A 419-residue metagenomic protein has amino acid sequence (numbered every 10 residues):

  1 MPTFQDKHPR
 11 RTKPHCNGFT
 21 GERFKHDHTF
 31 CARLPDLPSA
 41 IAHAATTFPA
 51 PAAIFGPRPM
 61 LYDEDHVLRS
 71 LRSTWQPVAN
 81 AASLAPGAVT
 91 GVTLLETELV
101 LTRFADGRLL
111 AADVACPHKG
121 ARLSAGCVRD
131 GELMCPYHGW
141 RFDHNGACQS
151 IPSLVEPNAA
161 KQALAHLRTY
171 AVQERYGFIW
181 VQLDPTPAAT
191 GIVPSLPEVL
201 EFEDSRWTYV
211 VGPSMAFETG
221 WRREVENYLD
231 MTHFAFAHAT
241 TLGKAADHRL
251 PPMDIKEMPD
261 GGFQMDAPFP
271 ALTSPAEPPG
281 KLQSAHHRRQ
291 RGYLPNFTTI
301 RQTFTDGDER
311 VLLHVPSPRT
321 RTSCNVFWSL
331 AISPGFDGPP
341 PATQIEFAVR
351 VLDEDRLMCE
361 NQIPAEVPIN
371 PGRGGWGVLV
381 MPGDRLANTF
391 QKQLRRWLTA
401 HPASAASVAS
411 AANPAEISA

Functional and structural regions predicted by a protein language model:
P2-T3, P9-T12, T20: Short linear motifs in low-complexity or flexible loops
F4, L34-L37: Leucine-biased recognition of intrinsically disordered, low-complexity hydrophobic segments
D36, T47, P77-D204, Y209 (+1 more regions): Rieske [2Fe-2S] iron-sulfur-binding domain
A40, A44-R72: A boundary/linker detector
L61, Q76, C127, A235-K244: A short, aromatic/hydrophobic, helix- or strand-capping loop or linear motif that either lines the entrance/gate
R108, I192-A419: C-terminal catalytic domain of Rieske-type non-heme iron oxygenases
